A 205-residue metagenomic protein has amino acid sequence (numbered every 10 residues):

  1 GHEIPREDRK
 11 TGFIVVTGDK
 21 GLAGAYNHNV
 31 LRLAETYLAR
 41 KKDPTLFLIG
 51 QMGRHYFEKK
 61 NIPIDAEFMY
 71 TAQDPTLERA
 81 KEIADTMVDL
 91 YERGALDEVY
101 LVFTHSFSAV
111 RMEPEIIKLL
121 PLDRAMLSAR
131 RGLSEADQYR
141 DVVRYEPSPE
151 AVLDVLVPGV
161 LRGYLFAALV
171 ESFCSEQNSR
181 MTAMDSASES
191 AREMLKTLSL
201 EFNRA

Functional and structural regions predicted by a protein language model:
G1-A205: C-terminal beta-strand-loop-alpha-helix "lid" module of Rossmann-like NAD(P)-dependent dehydrogenases
